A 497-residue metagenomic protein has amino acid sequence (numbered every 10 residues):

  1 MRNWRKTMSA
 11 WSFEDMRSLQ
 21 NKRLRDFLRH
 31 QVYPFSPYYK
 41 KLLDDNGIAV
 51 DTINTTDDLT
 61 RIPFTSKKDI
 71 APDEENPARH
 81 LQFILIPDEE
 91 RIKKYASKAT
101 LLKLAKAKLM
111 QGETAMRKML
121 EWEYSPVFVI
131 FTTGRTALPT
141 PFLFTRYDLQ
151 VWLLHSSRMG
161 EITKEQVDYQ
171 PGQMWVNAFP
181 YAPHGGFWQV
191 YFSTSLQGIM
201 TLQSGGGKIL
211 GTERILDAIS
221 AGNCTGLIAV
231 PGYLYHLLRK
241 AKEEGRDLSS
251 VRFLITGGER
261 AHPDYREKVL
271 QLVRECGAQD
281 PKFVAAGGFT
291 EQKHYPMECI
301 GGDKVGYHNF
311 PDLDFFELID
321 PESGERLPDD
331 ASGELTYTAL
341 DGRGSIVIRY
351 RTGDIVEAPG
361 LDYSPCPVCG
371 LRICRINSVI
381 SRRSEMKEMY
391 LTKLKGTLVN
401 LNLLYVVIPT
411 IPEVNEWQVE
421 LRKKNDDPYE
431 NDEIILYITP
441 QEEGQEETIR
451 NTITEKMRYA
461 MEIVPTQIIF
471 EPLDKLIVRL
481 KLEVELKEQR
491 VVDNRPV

Functional and structural regions predicted by a protein language model:
M1-F131, A137-R158, A221, D432-I435 (+2 more regions): Nucleotide 5′-phosphate-binding alpha/beta core
M1-R29, Y33, P37-Y38, M174 (+1 more regions): Active-site glycine/GP-rich loop and adjacent strand/helix microenvironment that borders small-molecule binding pockets
R2-K6, S66-V284, Q292-G302, G306 (+1 more regions): Active-site phosphate/ATP/adenylate-binding loop shared across adenylate-forming ligases
